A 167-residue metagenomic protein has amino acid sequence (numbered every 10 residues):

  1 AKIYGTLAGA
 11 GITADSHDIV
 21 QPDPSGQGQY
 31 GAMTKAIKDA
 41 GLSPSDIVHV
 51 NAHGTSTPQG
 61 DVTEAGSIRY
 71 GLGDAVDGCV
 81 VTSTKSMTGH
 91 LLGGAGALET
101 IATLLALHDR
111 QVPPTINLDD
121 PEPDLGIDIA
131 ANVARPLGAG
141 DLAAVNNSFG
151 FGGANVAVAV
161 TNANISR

Functional and structural regions predicted by a protein language model:
A1-A40, V48-H49, A163-R167: Condensing-enzyme catalytic core mediating Claisen C-C bond formation in acyl metabolism
G9-P24, A52-V62, G78-D128: Acyl-CoA/ACP chain-elongation machinery
A32-A40, S67, G71, T103 (+1 more regions): Stable alpha-helical structural segments in soluble proteins, enriched in small hydrophobic residues
H49-A52, N146: Conserved beta-strand positions
V62-V81, A130, R135: Acidic-glycine-rich active-site phosphate/pyrophosphate-binding loop
A95-R167: Conserved beta-strand-centric core segments of catalytic alpha/beta enzyme folds
